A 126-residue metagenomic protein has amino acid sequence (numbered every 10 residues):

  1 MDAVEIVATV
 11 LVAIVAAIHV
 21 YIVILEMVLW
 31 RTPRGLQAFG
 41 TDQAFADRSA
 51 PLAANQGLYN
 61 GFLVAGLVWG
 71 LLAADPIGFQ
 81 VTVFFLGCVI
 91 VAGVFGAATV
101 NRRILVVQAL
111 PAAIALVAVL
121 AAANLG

Functional and structural regions predicted by a protein language model:
M1-L11, A46-S49, D75-T82, N101-I104: Membrane-interface helix-boundary signature
V7-V28: N-terminal signal-anchor transmembrane alpha helix
M27-S49: Cytosolic, membrane-interface loops and tails of multi-pass inner-membrane proteins
D42-G61, F95, T99: Membrane interfacial helix-start motif at the N-side
Q56-V68, A112: Core segments of transmembrane alpha-helices that mediate helix-helix packing or line hydrophobic substrate/ligand
L67-V94, A98-L110: Transmembrane helix-loop-helix
V119-G126: Juxtamembrane boundary at the C-terminal end of a transmembrane helix
